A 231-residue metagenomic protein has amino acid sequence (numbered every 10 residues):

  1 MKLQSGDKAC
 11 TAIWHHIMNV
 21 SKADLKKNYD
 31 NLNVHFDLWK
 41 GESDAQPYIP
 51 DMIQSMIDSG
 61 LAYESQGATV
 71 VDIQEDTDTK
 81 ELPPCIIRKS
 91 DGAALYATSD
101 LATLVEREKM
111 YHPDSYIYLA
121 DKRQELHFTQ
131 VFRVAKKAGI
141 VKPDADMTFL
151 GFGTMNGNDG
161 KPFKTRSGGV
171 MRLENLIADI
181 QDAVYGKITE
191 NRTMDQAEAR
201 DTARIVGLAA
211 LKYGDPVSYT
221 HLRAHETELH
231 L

Functional and structural regions predicted by a protein language model:
M1-E226: NTP-dependent nucleotidyl-transfer catalytic core
E228-H230: N-terminal low-complexity segments that are often proline-rich with Ser/Thr-Pro
